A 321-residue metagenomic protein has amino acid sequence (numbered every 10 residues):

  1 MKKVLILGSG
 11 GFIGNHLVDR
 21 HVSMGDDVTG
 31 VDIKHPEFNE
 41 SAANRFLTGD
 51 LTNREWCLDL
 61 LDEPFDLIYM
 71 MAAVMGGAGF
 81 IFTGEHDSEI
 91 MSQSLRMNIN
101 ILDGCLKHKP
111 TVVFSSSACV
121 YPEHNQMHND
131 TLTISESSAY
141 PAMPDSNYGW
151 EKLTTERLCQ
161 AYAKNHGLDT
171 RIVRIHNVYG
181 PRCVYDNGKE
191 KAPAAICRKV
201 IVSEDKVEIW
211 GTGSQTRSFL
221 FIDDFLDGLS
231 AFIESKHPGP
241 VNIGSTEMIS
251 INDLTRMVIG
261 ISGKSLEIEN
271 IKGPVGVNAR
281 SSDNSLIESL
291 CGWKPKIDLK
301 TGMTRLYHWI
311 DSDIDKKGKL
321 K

Functional and structural regions predicted by a protein language model:
V4-M24: N-terminal Rossmann NAD(P)H-binding glycine-rich loop of SDR-like oxidoreductase domains
D26-H35: Conserved glycine-rich Rossmann-like NAD(P)H-binding loop of the short-chain dehydrogenase/reductase
A42-N53: Rossmann-fold cofactor-recognition segment
L51-S94: NAD(P)H-binding glycine-rich loop region in Rossmannoid oxidoreductase-like domains and their noncatalytic homologs
I99-D145, R171: Conserved Rossmann-fold NAD(P)-dependent oxidoreductase catalytic core, especially the SDR/UDP-sugar
H124-T133, Q160-I233, T246-M248, R256-I261: NAD(P)-dependent short-chain dehydrogenase/reductase
N147, E151: Active-site helix of classical SDR
V202-K321: C-terminal substrate-binding subdomain of Rossmann-fold SDR/epimerase-dehydratase oxidoreductases
